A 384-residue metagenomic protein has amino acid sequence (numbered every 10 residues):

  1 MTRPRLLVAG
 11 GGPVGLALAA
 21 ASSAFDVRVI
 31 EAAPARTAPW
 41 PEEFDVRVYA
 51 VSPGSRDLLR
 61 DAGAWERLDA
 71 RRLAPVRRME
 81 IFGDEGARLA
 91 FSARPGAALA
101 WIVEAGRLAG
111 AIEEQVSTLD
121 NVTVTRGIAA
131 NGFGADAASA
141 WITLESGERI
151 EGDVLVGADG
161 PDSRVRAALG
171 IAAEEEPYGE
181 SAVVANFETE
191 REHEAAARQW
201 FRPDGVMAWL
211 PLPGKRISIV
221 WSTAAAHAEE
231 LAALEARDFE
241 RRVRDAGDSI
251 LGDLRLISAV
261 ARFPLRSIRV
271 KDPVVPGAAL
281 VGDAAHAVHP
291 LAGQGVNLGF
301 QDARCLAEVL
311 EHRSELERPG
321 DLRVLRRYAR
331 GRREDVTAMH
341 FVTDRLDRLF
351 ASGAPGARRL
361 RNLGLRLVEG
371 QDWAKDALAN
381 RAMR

Functional and structural regions predicted by a protein language model:
M1-G12, R28: Beta1/beta-strand and adjacent pyrophosphate-binding region of the FAD-binding site in flavoprotein oxidoreductases
T2, D61, L68-A168, E174-S181: Conserved N-terminal helical subregion
A9, S23-V46: Glycine-rich FAD pyrophosphate-binding loop
G15-L16: N-terminal Rossmann-fold NAD(P) dinucleotide-binding loop
F44-D69: N-terminal glycine-rich dinucleotide-binding loop that anchors FAD/FMN and/or NAD(P) in oxidoreductases
L59, W141, R149-V260: Conserved FAD-binding catalytic core of PHBH/FMO-like flavoproteins
E229-L322: FAD/FMN-dependent oxidoreductases across multiple families
E308-R384: C-terminal helical "tail/cap" subdomain of flavin- and related membrane-associated enzymes
